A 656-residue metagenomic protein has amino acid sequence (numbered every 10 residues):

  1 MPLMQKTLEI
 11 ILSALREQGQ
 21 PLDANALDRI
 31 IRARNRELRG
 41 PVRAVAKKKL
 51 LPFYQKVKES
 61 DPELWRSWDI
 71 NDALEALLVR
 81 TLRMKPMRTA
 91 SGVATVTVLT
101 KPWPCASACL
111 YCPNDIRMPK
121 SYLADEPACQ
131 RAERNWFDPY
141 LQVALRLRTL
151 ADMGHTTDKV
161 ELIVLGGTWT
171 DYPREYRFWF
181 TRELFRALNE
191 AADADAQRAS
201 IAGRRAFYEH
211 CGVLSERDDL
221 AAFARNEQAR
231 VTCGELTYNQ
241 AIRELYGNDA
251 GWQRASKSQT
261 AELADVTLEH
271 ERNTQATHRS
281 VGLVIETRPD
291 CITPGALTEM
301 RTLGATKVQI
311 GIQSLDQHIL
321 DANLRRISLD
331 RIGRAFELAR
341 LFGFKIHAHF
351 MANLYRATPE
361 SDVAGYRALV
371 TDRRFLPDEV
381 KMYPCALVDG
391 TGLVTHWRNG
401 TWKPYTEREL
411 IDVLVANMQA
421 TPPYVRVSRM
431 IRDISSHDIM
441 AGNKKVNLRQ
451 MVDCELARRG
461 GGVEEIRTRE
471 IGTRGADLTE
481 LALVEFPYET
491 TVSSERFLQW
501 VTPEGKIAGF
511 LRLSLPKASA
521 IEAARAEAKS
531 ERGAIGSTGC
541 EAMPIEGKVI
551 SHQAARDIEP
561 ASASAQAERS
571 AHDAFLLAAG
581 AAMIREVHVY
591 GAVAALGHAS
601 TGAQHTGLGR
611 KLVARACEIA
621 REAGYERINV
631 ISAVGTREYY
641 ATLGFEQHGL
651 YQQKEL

Functional and structural regions predicted by a protein language model:
M1-Q142, R146-A261, P423: Flexible, acidic/Gly-rich N-terminal and inter-domain linker regions that tether and position cofactor-handling modules
D125-Q142, L162, G166-R186, Q197-H347 (+4 more regions): Conserved non-cysteine loop/helix-boundary elements of the Radical SAM core domain that shape
L188-N189, R254-Q259, C291, G295-R301 (+4 more regions): C-terminal scaffold of the Radical SAM
S600-I619: Conserved acetyl-CoA-binding loop-helix of GNAT-fold acetyltransferases
E618-S632: Conserved GNAT acetyl-CoA-binding A-motif
S632-Y651: Conserved active-site alpha-helix within GNAT-family acetyltransferase domains
